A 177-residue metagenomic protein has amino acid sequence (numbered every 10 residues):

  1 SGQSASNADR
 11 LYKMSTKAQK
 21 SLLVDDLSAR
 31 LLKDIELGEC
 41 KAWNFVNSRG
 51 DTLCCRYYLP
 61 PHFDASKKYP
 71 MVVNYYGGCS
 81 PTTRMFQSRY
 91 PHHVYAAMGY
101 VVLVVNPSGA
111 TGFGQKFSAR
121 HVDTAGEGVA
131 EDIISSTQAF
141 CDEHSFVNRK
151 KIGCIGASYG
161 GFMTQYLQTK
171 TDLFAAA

Functional and structural regions predicted by a protein language model:
S1-A177: Serine-hydrolase catalytic core recognition
